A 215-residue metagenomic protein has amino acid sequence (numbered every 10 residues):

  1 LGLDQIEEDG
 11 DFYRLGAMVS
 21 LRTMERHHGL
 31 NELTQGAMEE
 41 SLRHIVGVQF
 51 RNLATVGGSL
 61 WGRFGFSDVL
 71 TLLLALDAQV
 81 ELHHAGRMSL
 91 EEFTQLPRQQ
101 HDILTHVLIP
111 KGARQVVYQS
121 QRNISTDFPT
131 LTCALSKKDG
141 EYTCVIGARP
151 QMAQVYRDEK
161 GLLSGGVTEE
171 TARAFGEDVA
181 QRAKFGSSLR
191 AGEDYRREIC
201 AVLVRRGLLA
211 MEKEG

Functional and structural regions predicted by a protein language model:
L1-G215: C-terminal structural segment of proteins
